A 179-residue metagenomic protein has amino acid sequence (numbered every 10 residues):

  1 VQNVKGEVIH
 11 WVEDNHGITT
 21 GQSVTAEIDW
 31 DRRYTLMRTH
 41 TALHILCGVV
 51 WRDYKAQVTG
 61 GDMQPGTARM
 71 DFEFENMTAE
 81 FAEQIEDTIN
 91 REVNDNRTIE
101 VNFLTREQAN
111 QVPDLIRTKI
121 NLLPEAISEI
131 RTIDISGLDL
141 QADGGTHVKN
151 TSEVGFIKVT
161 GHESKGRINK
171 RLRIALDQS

Functional and structural regions predicted by a protein language model:
V1-S179: Active-/binding-site microenvironments in catalytic and ligand-binding cores
